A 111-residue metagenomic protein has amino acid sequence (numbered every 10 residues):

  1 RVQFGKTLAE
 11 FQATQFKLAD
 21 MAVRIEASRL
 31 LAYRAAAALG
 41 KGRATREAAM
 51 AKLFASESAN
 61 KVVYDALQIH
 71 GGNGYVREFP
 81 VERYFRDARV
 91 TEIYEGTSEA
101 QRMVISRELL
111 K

Functional and structural regions predicted by a protein language model:
R1-K111: Alpha-helical interface subdomain recognition
